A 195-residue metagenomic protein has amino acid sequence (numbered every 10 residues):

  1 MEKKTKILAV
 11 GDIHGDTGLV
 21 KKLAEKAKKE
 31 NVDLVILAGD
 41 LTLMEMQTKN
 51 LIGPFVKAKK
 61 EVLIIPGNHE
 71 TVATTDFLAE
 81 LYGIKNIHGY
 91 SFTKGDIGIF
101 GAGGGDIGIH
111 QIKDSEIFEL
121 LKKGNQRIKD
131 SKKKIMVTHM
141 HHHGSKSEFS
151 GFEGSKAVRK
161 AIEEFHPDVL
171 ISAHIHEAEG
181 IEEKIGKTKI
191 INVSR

Functional and structural regions predicted by a protein language model:
K4, N31-V32, K59, D130-K133: A general structural motif
K4-H14, D96-G105, I135-H139, K189-S194: Active-site-proximal beta-strand elements of phosphoester/diester hydrolases
I7, L34, L63, K133-I135 (+1 more regions): Short, Asp-centered acidic motifs that coordinate Mg2+ and/or phosphate in catalytic or ligand-binding sites
V10, G15-K94, V193-S194: Core catalytic region of metal-dependent phosphoesterases/phosphodiesterases, especially metallo-beta-lactamase-like
D12, V35, D40, G67 (+6 more regions): Divalent metal-coordination and catalytic microenvironments
H14-G18, T42-M46, N68-T75, S91-T93 (+3 more regions): Active-site environment of divalent metal-dependent phosphoester hydrolases
K28, E70-A157, A161: Conserved catalytic scaffold of divalent metal-dependent phosphoesterases
V56, L63, E148-R195: Conserved beta-sheet core of the metallophosphoesterase superfamily
